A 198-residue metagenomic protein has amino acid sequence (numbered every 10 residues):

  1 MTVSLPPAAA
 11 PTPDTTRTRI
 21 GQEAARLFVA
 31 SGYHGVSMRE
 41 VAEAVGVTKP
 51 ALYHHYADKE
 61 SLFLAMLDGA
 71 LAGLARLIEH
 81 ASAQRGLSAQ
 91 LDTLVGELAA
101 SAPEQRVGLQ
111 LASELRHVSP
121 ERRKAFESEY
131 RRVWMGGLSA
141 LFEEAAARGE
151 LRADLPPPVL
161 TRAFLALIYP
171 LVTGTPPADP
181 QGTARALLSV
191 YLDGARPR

Functional and structural regions predicted by a protein language model:
M1-T15, R19, P177: N-terminal intrinsically disordered/low-complexity leader segments
T16-R19, E23, L27-S61, A65: Helix-turn-helix
A30-H34, Q105, R148: Short coil/turn segments at alpha/beta junctions that flank glycine-rich nucleotide-binding fingerprints
A65, R76-R106, P157, T161-F164 (+1 more regions): Hydrophobic alpha-helical connector segments
D68-L74: Short, basic, alpha-helical segments at the C-terminal edge of helix-turn-helix-like DNA-binding modules
A75, E104, E121-R148, P158-R162 (+1 more regions): Amphipathic alpha-helical packing segments from all-alpha helical-bundle domains
E97-A100, R152-G174, Q181-G194: Hydrophobic alpha-helical segments that form the core of small-molecule binding pockets and/or dimer interfaces
A102-K124, T173: Amphipathic alpha-helical segments used for helix-helix packing
